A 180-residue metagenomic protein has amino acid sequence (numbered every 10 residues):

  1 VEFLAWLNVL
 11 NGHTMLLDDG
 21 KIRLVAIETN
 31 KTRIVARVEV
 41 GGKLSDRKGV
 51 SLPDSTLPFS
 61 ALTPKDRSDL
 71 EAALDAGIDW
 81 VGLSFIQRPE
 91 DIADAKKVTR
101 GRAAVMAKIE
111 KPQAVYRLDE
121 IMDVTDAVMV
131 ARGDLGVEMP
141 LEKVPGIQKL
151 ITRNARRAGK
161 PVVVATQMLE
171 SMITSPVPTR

Functional and structural regions predicted by a protein language model:
V1-R180: Non-catalytic helical/linker scaffolds that mediate oligomerization, partner binding, and domain coupling around large
